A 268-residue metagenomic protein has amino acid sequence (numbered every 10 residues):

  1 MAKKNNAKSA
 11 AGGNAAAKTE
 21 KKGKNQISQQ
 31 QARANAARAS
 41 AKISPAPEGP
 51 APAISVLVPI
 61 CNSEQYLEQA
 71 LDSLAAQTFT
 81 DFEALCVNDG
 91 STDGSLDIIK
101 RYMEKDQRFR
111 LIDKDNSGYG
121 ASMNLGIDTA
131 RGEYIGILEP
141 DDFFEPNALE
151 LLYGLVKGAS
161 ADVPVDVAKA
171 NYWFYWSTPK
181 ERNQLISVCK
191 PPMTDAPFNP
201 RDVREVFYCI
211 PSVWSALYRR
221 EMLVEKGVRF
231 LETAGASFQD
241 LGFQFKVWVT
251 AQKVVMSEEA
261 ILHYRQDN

Functional and structural regions predicted by a protein language model:
M1-S40: Short Lys/Arg-rich cationic patches that frequently serve as NLS/NoLS or arginine-rich RNA/DNA-binding motifs
I27-N268: Nucleotide-sugar donor-binding/catalytic module of glycosyltransferases that assemble extracellular/cell-envelope
